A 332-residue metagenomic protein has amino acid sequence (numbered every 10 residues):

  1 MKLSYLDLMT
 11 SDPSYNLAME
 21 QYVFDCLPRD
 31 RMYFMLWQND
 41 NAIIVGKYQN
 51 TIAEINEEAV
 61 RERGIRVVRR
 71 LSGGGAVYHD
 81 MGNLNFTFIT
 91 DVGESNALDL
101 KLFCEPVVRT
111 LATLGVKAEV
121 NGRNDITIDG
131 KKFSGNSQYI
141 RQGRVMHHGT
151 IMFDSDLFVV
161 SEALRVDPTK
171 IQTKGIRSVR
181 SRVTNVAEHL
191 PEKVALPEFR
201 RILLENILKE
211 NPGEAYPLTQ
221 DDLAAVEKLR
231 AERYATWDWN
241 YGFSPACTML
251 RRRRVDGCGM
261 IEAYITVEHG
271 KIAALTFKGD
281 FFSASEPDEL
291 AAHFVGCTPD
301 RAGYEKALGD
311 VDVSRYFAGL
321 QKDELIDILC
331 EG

Functional and structural regions predicted by a protein language model:
M1-L98: N-terminal lobe of the biotin/lipoate ligase/transferase fold
N39-N41, V120-G130: Short, glycine/charge-rich beta-strand/loop segments that flank catalytic centers and engage negatively charged groups
R70-N85, I126-I128, K132, S137-M146: FAD-binding core of FAD-dependent oxidoreductases, characterized by glycine-rich FAD pyrophosphate-binding loops
N83-N124: Contiguous, small/hydrophobic- and glycine-enriched helical/loop subdomains that border and often "cap" functional
T90-N96, A187-K193, K278-S283: A generic structural motif
V107, L114, S134, Q142-Y241 (+1 more regions): Long, positively charged amphipathic alpha-helical accessory segments at protein N-termini or as interdomain linkers
S137-Q138, I151, R253, I261-G279: Short beta-strand elements
L223-E268: Structured beta-strand/loop patches that form or line metal/cofactor-binding pockets in enzymes
